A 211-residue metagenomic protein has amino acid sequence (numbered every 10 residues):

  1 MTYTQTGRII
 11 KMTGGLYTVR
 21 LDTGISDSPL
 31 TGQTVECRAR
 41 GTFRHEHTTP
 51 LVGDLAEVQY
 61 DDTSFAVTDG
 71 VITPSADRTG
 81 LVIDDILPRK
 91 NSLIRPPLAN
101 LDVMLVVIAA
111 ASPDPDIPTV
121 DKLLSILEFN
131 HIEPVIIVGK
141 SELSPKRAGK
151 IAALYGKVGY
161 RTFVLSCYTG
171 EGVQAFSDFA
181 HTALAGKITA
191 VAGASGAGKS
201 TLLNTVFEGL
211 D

Functional and structural regions predicted by a protein language model:
M1-I117: N-terminal accessory targeting/assembly segments
Y3, K11-T13, N100, N130-H131 (+2 more regions): Short flexible coil/turn linkers enriched for glycine and charged/polar residues that connect secondary-structure
P96-A99, E128-N130, A183: Conserved catalytic network of the ASCE P-loop NTPase/AAA+ motor domain
L101-I108, F129-S141, G159-S166: Conserved beta-strand/loop subsegment of P-loop NTPase cores
D116-T119, R147-A148: Residues at alpha-helix caps and immediate loop-helix transition turns in enzyme cores, especially N- and C-cap
P118-E128: Histidine-anchored nucleotide/phosphate-binding helix
K140-A197: Canonical P-loop GTPase G-domain recognition
S200-D211: A conserved segment at the C-terminal end of the G1
